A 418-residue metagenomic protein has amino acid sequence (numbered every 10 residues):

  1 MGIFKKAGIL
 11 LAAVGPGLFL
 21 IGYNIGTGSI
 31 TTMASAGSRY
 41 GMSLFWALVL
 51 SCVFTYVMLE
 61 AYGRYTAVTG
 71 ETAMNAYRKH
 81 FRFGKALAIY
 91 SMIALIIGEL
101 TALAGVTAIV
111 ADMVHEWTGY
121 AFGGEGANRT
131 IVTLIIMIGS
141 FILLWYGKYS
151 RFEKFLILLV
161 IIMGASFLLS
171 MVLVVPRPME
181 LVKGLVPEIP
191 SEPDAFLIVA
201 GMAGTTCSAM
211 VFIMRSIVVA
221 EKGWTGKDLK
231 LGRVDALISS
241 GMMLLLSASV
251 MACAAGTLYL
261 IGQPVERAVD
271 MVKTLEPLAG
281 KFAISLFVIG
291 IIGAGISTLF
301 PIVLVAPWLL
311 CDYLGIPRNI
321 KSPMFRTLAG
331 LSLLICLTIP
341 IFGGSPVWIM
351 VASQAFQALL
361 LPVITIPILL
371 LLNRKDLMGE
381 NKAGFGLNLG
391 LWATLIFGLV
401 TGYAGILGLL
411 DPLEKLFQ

Functional and structural regions predicted by a protein language model:
G2-A7, G41, V68-I97, G119-Y120 (+5 more regions): Transmembrane-helix boundary/entry motifs in multi-pass membrane transporters
L20, A47-H80, Y90-A102, A254: Juxtamembrane transmembrane-helix boundary signature
T32-S35, E60-K85, V114, T118-F122 (+3 more regions): Flexible loop linkers connecting adjacent transmembrane helices in multi-pass alpha-helical membrane transporters
Y56-V68, V219-A220, G241-D270: Extracellular/periplasmic helix-exit of transmembrane alpha-helices
A86-F122, G295-L314, S345-A352, L399: Hydrophobic transmembrane alpha-helices that form the core helical bundles of multi-pass secondary transporters
W117-W145, I162-L168, N319-T338, L361-L370: Transmembrane alpha-helical segments of multi-pass small-molecule transport proteins
I135, L144-V174, F356, L361 (+2 more regions): Membrane-interface loop-to-helix entry segments
I161-E188, V199-A200, T205-S216, P367-D376 (+1 more regions): Hydrophobic alpha-helical segments and their helix-loop junctions in multi-pass secondary transporters
